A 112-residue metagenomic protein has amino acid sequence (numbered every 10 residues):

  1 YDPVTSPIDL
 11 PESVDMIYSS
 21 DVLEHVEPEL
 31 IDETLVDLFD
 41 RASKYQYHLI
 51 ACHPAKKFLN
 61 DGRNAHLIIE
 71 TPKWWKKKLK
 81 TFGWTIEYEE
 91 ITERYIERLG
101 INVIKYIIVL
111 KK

Functional and structural regions predicted by a protein language model:
Y1-K56, W75, I108: Conserved SAM-binding loop
D15-M16, R63, N102-I104: Short low-complexity, flexible loop/linker segments enriched in glycine and/or proline with clustered acidic
K57-W74: Acceptor-substrate binding/catalytic loop of class I
K78-F82: Alpha-helical structural signal in soluble globular domains
W84-Y95: Conserved S-adenosyl-L-methionine
E97-V109: Short hydrophobic/aromatic beta-strand or adjacent loop that forms the aromatic wall/cage of a ligand/substrate-binding
